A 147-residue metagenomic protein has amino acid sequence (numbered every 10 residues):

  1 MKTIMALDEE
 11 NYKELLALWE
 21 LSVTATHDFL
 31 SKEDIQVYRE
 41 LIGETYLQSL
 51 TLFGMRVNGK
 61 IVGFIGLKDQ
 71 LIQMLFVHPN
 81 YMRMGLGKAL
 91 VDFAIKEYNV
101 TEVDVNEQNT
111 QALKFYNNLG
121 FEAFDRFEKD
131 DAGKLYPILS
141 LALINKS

Functional and structural regions predicted by a protein language model:
K2-A17: A short beta-loop-alpha structural element at the N-terminal edge of CoA-dependent acyl/N-acetyltransferase catalytic
A17-G43: Conserved GNAT-fold acetyl-CoA-binding loop/helix
T51-G63: Conserved beta-hairpin
F53, I65, Q70, L75 (+1 more regions): Conserved GNAT-family N-acetyltransferase fold
L71-M82, N106: A short, internal acetyl-CoA/4′-phosphopantetheine-binding micro-motif in the GNAT/acyltransferase core
R83-K96, K114, N118: Conserved acetyl-CoA-binding loop-helix of GNAT-fold acetyltransferases
K96-Q108: Conserved GNAT acetyl-CoA-binding A-motif
D104-N106, E122-L139: Conserved catalytic-core motifs of GNAT/GCN5-like acyltransferases
